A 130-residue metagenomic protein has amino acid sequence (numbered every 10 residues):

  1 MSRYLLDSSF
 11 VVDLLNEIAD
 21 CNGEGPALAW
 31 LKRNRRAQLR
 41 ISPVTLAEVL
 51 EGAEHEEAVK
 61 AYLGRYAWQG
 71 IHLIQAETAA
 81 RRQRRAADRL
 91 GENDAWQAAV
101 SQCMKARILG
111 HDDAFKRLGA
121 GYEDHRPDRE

Functional and structural regions predicted by a protein language model:
M1-R40, L50-A61, E130: Short, well-structured N-terminal submotif of metal-dependent ribonuclease cores
R3, A98, Q102-E130: Acidic, PIN/NYN-like endoribonuclease modules and their adjacent C-terminal/linker elements
S8, P43, L73, E92-A95: Conserved glycosyltransferase catalytic-site signature
R40, V49, A106-G110: Short, hydrophobic beta-strand segments that form beta-sheet elements in well-ordered domains
T45-E48, Y66-A87: Acidic catalytic patch
G91-E92, H111: Replace "multi-pass membrane enzymes" with "multi-pass membrane proteins
